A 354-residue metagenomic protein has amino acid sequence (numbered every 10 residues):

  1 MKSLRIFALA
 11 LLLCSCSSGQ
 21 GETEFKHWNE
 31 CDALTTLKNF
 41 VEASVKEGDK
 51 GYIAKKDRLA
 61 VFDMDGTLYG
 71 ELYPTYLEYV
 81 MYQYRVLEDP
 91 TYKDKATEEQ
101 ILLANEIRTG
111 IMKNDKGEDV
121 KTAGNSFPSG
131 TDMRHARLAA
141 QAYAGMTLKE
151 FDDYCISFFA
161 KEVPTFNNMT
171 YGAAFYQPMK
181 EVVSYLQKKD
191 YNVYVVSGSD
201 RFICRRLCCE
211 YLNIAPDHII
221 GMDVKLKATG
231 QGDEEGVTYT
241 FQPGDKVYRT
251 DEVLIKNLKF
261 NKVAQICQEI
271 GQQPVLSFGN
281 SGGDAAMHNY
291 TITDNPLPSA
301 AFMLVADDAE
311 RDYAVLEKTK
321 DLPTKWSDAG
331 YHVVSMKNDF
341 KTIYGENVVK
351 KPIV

Functional and structural regions predicted by a protein language model:
M1-K2, G19: Universal eukaryotic N-terminal targeting presequences
K2-L9: Sec-dependent signal peptide recognition, specifically the positively charged N-region followed immediately by
C16-M64, L72, V86, P90-Y92 (+1 more regions): Non-catalytic pre-domain segments flanking phosphatase-related domains
Q20-W28, K38, E42, D57 (+1 more regions): C-terminal cap/substrate-recognition subdomain and adjoining C-terminal extension of metal-dependent phosphatase-like
Y73-Y76, V80-Y84, E88-T170, Q177: A metal-dependent, Asp-based hydrolase signature
